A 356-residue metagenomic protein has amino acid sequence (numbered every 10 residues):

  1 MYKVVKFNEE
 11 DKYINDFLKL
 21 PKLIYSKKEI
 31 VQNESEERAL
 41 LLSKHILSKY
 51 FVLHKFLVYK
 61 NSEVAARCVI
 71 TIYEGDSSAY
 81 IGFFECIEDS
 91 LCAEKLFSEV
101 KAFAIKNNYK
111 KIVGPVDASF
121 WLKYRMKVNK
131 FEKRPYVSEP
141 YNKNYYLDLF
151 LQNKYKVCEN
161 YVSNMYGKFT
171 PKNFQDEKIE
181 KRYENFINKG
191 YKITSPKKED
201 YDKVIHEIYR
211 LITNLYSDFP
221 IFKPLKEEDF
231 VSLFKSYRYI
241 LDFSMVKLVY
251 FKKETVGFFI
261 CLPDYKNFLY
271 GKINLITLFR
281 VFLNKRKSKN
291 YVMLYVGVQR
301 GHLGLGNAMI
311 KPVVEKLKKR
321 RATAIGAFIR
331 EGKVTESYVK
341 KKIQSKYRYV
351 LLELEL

Functional and structural regions predicted by a protein language model:
M1-I14, L18-K19, S26: Generic start-of-chain signal for non-secretory N-termini
Y2-V5, P140-F219: Acyltransferase donor/substrate-recognition loop-hinge adjacent to the catalytic core
V4, S78-I81, I193, M293 (+1 more regions): Hydrophobic residues on conserved beta-strands that form the core of alpha/beta folds
L18-N61, A66-D76, S195-V296: A conserved beta-strand-loop-helix scaffold within acyl/acetyltransferase catalytic domains
I46, T71, Y270, K340 (+1 more regions): Alpha-helical subdomain
L53, E159-S163, K346-L352: Short hydrophobic/aromatic beta-strand or adjacent loop that forms the aromatic wall/cage of a ligand/substrate-binding
V64, F120-L122, P171, T255-G257 (+3 more regions): Flexible loop/turn segments at secondary-structure boundaries
D76-K154, I273-K341: Acyl-donor binding region in acyl/amide transferases
